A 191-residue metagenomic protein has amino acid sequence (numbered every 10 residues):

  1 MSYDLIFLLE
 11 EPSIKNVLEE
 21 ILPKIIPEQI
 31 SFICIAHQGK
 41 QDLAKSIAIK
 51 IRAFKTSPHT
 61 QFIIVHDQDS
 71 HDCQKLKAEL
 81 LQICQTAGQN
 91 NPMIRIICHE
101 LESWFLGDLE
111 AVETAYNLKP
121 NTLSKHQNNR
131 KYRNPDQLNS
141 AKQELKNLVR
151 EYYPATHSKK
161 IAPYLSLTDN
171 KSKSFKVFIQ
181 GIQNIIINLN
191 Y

Functional and structural regions predicted by a protein language model:
M1-L5, K15-H37, Q41-Q61, Q68-Y191: C-terminal accessory helical subdomains adjacent to catalytic cores in phosphodiester- and nucleotide-handling enzymes
E10-E11: Helix N-cap/beta->alpha junction signal
